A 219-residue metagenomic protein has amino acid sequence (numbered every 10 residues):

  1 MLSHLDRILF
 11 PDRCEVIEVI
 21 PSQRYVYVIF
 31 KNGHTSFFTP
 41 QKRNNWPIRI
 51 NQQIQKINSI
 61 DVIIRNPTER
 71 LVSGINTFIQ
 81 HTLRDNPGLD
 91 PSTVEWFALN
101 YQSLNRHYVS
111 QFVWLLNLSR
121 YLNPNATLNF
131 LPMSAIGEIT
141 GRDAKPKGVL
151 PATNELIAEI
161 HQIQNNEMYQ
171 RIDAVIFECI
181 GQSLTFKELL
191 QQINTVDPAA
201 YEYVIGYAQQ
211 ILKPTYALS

Functional and structural regions predicted by a protein language model:
M1-I50, K56, P67: PAPS-dependent sulfotransferase catalytic core
H4-L5, F186-E188, A200-S219: Non-catalytic N-terminal targeting/anchoring module and adjacent flexible stem/linker that precedes the structured
R13-V19, P47-I64, T68-R171, V175 (+3 more regions): PAPS-dependent sulfotransferase catalytic domain
G181-S183: Short amphipathic alpha-helical segments with coiled-coil-like heptad repeat character
